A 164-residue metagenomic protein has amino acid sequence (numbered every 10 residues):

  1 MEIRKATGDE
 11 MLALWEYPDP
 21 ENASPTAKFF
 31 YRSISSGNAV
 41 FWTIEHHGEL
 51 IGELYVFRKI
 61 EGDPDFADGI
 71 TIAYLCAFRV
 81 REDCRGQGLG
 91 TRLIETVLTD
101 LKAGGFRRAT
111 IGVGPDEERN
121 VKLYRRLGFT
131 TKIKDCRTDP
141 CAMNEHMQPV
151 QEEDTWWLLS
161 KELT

Functional and structural regions predicted by a protein language model:
M1, T71, C76, R107-A109: Short amphipathic alpha-helical segments
M1-D9, W157, T164: Conserved N-terminal entry element of GNAT/NAT acetyltransferase domains
G8-E82, I94-E95, D100, E162-L163: Acetyl-CoA-dependent GNAT
A39, E152-L158: Short hydrophobic/aromatic beta-strand or adjacent loop that forms the aromatic wall/cage of a ligand/substrate-binding
R81-E95, G104, P115-V121, R126: Conserved glycine-rich acetyl-CoA-binding loop
L101-V113: Conserved GNAT acetyl-CoA-binding A-motif
G112-V113, R125, T130-Q148: Conserved catalytic-core motifs of GNAT/GCN5-like acyltransferases
